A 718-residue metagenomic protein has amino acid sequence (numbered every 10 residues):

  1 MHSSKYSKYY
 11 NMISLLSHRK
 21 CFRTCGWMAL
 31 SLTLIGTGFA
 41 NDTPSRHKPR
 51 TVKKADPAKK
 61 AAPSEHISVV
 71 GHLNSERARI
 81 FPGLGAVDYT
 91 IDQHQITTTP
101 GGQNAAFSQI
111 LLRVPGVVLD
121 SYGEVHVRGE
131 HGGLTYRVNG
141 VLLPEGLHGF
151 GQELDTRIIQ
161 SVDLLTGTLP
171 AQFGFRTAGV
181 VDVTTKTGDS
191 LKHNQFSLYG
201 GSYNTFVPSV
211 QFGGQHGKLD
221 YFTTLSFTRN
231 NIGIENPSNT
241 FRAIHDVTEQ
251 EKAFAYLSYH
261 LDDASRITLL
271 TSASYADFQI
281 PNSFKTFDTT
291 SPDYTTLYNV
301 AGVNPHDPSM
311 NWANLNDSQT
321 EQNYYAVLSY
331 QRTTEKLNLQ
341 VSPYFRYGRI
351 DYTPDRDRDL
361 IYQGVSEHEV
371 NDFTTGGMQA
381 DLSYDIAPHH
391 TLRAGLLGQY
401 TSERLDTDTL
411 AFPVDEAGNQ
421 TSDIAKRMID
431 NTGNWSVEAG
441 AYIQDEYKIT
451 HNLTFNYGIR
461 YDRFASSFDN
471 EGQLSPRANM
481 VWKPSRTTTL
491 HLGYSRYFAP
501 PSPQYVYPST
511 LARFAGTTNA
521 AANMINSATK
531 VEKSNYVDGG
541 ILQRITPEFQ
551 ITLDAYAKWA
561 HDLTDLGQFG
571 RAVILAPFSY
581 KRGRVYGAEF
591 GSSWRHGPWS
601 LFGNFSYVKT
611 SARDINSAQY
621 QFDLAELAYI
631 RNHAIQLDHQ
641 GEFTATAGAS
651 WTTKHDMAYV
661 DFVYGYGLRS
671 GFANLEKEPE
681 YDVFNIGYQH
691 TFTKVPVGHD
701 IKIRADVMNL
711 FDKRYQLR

Functional and structural regions predicted by a protein language model:
N41-T98, G132: Short, acidic, small-residue-rich periplasmic hinge/interaction motif at the N-terminus of Gram-negative outer-membrane
F107-I110, V125-H126, G149-F150, L164 (+2 more regions): N-terminal periplasmic accessory domains that precede and gate Gram-negative outer-membrane beta-barrel machines
V141-T166: Short acidic/polar hinge/loop motifs at secondary-structure boundaries that mediate gating or recognition
G200-R229, T240-N282, S318-N338, D385-H389 (+1 more regions): Transmembrane beta-barrel wall of Gram-negative outer-membrane proteins
G213, Y259-D262, L492, H633-R718: Conserved C-terminal beta-signal and adjacent last beta-strands/turns of outer-membrane beta-barrel proteins
N230, I244, A264-L328, R332 (+1 more regions): Flexible loop and strand-edge segments within Gram-negative outer membrane beta-barrel domains
T333-Y352, K483, Y505, S527-S579 (+4 more regions): Membrane-embedded beta-barrel scaffold of Gram-negative outer-membrane proteins
T450, A555-W559, F578-S670: Gram-negative outer-membrane beta-barrel transporters
